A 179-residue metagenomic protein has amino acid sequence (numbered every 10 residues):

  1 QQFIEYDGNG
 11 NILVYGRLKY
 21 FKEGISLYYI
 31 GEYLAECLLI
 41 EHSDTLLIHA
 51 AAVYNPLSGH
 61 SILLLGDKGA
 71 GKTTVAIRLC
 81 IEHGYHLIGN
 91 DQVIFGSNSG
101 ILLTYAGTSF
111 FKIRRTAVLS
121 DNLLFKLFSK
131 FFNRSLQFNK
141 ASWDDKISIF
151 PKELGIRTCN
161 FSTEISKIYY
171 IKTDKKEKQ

Functional and structural regions predicted by a protein language model:
Q1-G24, E41: Long, basic/Gly/Ser/Thr-rich N-terminal segments that mediate initial subcellular attachment or targeting
G8, Y29-L34, I165-K167: Short, mixed-charge, low-aromatic patches
L13-V14, E41-L47, H86-L87: Short secondary-structure capping/junction motifs at helix and strand boundaries
F21-Y29, T158-C159: Generic detection of long, well-ordered alpha-helical segments
S26-I48: N-terminal pre-Walker A segment at the start of P-loop NTPase domains
H49-D67, I81-Q179: Glycine-rich, often acidic-flanked micro-motifs that create phosphate/phosphodiester-binding or positioning elements
A70-K72: Conserved glycine(s) of the Walker
V75-A76: Post-Walker A alpha-helix
